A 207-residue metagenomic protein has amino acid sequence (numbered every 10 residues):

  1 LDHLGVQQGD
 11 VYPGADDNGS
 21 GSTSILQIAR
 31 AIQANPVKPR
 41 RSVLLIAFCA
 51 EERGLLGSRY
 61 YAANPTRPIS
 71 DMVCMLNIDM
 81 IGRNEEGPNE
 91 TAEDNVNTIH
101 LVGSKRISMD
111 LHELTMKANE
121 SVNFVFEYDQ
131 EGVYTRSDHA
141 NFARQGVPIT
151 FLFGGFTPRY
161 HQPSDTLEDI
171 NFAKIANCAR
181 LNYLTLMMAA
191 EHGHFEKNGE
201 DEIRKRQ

Functional and structural regions predicted by a protein language model:
L1-I46: Catalytic-core environment of secreted peptidases
L1-V6, I81-R83, G155-P158: Short connector loops/turns at beta-strand edges and beta->alpha or beta->beta junctions
D2, D16-D17, D79, D138 (+1 more regions): Acidic active-site catalytic centers that drive phospho-/nucleotidyl reactions and related ester hydrolyses
Q7-N18, N97-K105, E127-D129, D165-F172: Second-shell loop/turn segments in exported
A15-T23, V37, E52-L56, K105-M109 (+2 more regions): Soluble non-cytosolic domains of exported or imported proteins
T23, R30, F153, T157-Q207: His/Asp/Glu-rich mid-to-C-terminal helical/loop segments that flank catalytic regions of hydrolases
Q27-V37, A63-R67, M116-E120, R144-V147 (+1 more regions): Sec-exported extracytoplasmic/periplasmic mature domains
F48-G155, K197: Metal-dependent peptidase/peptidase-like ectodomains
